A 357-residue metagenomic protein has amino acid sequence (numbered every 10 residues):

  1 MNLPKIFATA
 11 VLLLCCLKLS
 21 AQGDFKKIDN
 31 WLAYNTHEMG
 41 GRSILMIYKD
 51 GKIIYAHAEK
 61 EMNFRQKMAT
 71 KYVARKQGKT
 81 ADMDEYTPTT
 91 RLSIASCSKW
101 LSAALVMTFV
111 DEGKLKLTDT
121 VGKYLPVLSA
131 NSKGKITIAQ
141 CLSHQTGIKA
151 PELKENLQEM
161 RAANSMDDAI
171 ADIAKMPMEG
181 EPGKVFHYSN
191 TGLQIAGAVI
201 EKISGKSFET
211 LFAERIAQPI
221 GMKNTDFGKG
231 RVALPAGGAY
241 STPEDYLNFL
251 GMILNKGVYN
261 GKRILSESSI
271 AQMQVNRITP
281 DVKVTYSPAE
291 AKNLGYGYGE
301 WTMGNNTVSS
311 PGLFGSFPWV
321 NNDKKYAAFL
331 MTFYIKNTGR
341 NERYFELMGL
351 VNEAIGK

Functional and structural regions predicted by a protein language model:
M1-D24: Bacterial Sec-dependent N-terminal signal peptides
G23-L92, K116: Short, conserved catalytic-motif segment at the N-terminal edge
R42-L45, K133, N260-R263: Surface-exposed patches in mature extracellular/periplasmic domains of secreted proteins
L45, G51-K52, S93-K116, T120 (+5 more regions): Alpha-helical scaffold elements that line and support the substrate/ligand-binding pocket of soluble hydrolases
A56-E59, E152-L157: Short, solvent-exposed loop/turn and secondary-structure capping segments
D82-M83, P88, S93-C97, D111-K149 (+4 more regions): Active-site helix/loop module of the DD-peptidase/beta-lactamase fold, centered on the serine-lysine SxxK catalytic
K223-G237, S241-E244, A271-L330: Active-site Gly/Thr loop motif
T285, N337-K357: Short, gly/Ser/Thr-rich active-site loops of penicillin-recognizing serine hydrolases
